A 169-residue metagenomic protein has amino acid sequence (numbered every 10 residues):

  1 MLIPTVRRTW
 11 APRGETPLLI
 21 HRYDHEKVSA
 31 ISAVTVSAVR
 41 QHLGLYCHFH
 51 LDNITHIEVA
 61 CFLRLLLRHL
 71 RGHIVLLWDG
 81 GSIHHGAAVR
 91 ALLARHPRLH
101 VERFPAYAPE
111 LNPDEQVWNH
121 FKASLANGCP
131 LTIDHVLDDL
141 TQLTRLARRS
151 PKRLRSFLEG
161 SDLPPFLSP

Functional and structural regions predicted by a protein language model:
M1, S32, W78-S82, N112-E115 (+1 more regions): Short, conserved catalytic/metal-binding motifs centered on acidic residues
M1-R64, P164-P165: Extended, low-complexity cationic-aromatic segments
I3-R7, V89-R90, D114-Q116: Short aromatic-enriched loop/helix-cap "lid" or pocket-rim segments at secondary-structure transitions that line
R8-P12, A94, N119-F121: Short, hinge-like loop/turn segments at secondary-structure boundaries
R13-R22, P97-P113: RNase H-like polynucleotidyl transferase catalytic core
H56-R103: RNase H-like DDE/DDD metal-dependent nuclease/strand-transfer catalytic core used by mobile genetic elements
D79-G80, A87, E102-A126: RNase H-like two-metal-ion nuclease catalytic core shared by retroviral integrases and related mobile-element nucleases
D114-P169: C-terminal anion-handling pockets and recognition modules
